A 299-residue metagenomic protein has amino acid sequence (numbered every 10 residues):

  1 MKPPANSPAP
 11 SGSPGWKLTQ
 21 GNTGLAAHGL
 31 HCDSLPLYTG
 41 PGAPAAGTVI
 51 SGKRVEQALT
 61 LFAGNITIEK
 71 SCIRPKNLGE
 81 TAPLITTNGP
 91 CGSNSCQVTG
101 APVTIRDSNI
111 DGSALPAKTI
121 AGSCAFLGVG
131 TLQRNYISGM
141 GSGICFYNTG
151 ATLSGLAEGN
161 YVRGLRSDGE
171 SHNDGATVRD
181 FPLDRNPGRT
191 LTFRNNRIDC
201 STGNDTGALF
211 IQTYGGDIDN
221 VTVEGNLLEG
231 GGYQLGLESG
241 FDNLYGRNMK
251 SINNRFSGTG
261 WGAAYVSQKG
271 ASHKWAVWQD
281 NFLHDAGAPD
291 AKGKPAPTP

Functional and structural regions predicted by a protein language model:
M1-N6, S11, A46, I144 (+1 more regions): Polar low-complexity intrinsically disordered regions
K2-L37, L244-N248, I252, S257-P299: Acidic, glycine- and Ser/Thr-rich low-complexity intrinsically disordered tracts in extracellular/secreted proteins
G15-S108: N-terminal carbohydrate-binding/catalytic regions of secreted carbohydrate-active enzymes
L18, L25, L30, L35-L37 (+15 more regions): Generic detector of leucine side chains in alpha-helical contexts
S34-Y38, V55-Q57, N77-Q97, G112-C124 (+5 more regions): Extracellular beta-strand/beta-solenoid scaffold signature
G47-R54, N65-P75, S95-A114, L127-G141 (+7 more regions): Right-handed parallel beta-helix
